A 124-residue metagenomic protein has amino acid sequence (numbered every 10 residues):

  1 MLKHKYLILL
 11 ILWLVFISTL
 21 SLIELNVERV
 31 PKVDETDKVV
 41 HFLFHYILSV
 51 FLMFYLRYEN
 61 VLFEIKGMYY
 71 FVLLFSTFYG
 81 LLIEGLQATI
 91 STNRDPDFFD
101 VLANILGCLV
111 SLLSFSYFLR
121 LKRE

Functional and structural regions predicted by a protein language model:
M1-V101, I105-E124: Bulky hydrophobic segments
